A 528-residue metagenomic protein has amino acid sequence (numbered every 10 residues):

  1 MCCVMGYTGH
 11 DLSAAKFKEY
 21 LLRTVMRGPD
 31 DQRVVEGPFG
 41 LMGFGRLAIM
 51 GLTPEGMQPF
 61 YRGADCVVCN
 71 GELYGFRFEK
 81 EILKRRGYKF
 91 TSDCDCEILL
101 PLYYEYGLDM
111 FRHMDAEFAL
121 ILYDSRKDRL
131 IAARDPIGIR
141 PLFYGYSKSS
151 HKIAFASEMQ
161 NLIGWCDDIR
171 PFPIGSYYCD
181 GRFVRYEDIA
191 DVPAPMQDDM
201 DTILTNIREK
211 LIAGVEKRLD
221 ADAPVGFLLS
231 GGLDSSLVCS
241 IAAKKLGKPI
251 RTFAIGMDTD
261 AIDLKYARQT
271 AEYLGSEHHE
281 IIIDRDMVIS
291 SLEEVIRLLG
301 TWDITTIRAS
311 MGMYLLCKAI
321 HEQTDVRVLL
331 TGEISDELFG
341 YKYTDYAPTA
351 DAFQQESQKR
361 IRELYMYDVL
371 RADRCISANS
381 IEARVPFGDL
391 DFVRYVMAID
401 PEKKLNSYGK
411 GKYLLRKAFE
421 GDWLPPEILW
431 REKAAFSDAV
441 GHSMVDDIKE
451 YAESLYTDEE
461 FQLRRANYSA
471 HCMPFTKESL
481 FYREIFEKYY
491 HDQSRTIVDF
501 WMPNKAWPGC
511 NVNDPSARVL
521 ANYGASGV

Functional and structural regions predicted by a protein language model:
M1-V68, E72, P101-D198, R208-E216 (+3 more regions): N-terminal glutamine amidotransferase
T8-S13, R85, E105, R126-S149 (+4 more regions): ATP-dependent adenylate-handling active sites, centered on carboxylate activation for C-N bond formation
K18-L21, C96-L100, K245, V393 (+2 more regions): Short, well-structured alpha-helical segments
R27-E36, T91-C96, L142, D167 (+2 more regions): A short, aromatic/hydrophobic, helix- or strand-capping loop or linear motif that either lines the entrance/gate
G45, D93, Y186-I189, I255 (+1 more regions): Conserved beta-strand termini and adjacent loop/short-helix elements that scaffold enzyme active sites in alpha/beta
L83-T91, L108-M110, L162-I169, W302-I304 (+1 more regions): Short, polar/flexible loop-turn hinges at active-site or ligand-entry regions and domain interfaces
Y186, P425-A434: Conserved S-adenosyl-L-methionine
